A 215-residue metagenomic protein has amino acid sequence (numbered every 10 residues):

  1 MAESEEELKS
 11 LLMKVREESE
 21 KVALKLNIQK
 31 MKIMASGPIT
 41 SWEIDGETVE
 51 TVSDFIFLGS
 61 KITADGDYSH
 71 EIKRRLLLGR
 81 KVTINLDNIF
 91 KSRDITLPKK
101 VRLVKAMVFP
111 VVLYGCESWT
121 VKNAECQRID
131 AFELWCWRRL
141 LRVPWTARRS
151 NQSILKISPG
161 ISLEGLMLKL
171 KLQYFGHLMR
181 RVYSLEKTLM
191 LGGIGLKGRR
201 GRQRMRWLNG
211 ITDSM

Functional and structural regions predicted by a protein language model:
M1-M215: Short linear motifs embedded in intrinsically disordered, charge-biased segments
